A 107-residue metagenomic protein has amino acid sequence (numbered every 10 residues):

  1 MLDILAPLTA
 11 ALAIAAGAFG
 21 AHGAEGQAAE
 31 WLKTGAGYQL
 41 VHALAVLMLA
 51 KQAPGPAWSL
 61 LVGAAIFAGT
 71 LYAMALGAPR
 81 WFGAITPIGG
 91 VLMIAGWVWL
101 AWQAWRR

Functional and structural regions predicted by a protein language model:
M1-R107: Polytopic transmembrane helical bundles with strong interfacial aromatic enrichment
